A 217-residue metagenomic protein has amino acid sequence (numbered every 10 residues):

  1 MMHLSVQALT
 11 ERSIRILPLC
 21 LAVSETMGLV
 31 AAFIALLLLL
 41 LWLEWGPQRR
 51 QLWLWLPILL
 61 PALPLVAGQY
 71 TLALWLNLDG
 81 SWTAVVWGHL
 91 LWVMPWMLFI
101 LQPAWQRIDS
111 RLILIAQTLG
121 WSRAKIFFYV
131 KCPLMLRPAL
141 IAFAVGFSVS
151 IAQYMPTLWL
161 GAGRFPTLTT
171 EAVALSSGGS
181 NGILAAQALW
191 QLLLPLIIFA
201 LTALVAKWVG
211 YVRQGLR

Functional and structural regions predicted by a protein language model:
M1-Q106, L134, P138-M155, W159-G161 (+2 more regions): Membrane-water interface segments at the C-terminal ends of transmembrane alpha-helices in multi-pass inner-membrane
A104-L114, R123, L136, I151-A152 (+2 more regions): Transmembrane helix boundary and interhelical loop/hinge segments in multi-pass membrane proteins
A116, N181-A185: Loop-to-transmembrane helix entry/capping segments in MFS-fold secondary transporters and related SLC/MFSD carriers
L119-W121, P133: Glycine/proline-centered hinge or cleavage motifs at structural transition points of membrane proteins
G163, A206-R217: Short cytosolic juxtamembrane segments of multi-pass membrane proteins
